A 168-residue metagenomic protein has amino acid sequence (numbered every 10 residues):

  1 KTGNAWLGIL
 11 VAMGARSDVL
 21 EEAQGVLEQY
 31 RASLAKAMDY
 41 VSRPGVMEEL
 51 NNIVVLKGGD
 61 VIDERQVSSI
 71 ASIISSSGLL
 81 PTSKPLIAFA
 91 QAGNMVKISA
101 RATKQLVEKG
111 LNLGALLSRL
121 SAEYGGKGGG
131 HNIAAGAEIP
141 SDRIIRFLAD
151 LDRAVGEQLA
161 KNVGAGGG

Functional and structural regions predicted by a protein language model:
K1, E21, N52-G168: Glycine-rich, acidic loop segments that terminate in or are immediately followed by a histidine
K1-K57: Acidic catalytic cores of enzymes that act on phosphate-bearing nucleotides/polynucleotides
